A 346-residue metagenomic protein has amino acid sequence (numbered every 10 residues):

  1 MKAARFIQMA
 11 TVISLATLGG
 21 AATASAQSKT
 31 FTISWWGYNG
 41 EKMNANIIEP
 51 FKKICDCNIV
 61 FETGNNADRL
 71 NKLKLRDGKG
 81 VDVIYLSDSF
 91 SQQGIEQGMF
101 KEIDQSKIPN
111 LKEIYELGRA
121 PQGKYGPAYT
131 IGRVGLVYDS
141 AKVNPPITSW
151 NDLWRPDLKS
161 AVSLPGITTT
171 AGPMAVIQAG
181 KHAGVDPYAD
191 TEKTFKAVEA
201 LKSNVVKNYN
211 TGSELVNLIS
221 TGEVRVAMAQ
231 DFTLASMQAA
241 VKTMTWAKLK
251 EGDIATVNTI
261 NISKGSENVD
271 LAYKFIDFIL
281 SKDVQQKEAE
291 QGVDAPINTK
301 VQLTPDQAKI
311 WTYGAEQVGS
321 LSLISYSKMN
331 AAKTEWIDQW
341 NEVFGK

Functional and structural regions predicted by a protein language model:
G20-A26: Sec/Tat signal peptide C-region and signal peptidase I cleavage site
Q27-Q93: Early extracytoplasmic/lumenal segment of secretory-pathway proteins
Y38-N44, G80-V81, Y85-E223: Extracytoplasmic ligand-binding site segments that recognize negatively charged/polar headgroups
S89-Q93, S220-T221, R225-T243: A ligand-binding cleft/hinge motif common to bilobed small-molecule-binding domains
G132, K196-L201, Y209, A240-K264: Periplasmic-binding protein-like
G135-K142, Q178-K181, V257-V269, K287-E288: A bilobed periplasmic-binding-protein/Venus flytrap-type ligand-binding module shared by bacterial periplasmic
S263-L321: Mature extracytoplasmic/periplasmic domains
P305-K346: Extracellular/periplasmic bilobal clamshell ligand-binding domains
